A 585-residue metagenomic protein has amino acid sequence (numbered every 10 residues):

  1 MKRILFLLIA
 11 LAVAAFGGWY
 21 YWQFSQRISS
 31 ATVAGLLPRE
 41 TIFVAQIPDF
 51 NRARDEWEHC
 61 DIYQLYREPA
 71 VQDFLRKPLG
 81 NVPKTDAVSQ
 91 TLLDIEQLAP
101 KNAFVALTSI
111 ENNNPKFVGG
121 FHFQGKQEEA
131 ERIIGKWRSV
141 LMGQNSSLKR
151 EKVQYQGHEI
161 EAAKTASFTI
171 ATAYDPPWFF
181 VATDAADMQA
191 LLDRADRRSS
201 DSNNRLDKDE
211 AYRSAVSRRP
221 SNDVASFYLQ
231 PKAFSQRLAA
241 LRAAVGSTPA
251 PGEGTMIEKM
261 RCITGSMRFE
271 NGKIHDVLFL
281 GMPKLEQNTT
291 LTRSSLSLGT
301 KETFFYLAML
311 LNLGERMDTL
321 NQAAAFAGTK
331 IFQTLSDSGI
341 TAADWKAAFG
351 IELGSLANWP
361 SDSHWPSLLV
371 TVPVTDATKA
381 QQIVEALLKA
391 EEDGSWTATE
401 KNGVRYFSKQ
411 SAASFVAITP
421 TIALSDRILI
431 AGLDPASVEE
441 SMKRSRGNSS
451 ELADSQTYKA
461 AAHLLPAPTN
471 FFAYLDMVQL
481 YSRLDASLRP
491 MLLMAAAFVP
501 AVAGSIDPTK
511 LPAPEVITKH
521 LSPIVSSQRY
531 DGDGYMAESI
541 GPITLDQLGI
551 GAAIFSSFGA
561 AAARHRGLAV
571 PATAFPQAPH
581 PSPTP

Functional and structural regions predicted by a protein language model:
K2-A162, D207-T264, F269-H364, Q381-G394 (+3 more regions): Structural boundary/hinge residues at secondary-structure and domain interfaces
F6, V13-A15, A171-L191, I263-T289 (+3 more regions): Charged, amphipathic alpha-helical scaffolding segments
V33, F104-S109, A162, F168-P176 (+3 more regions): Short, surface-exposed beta-strand/loop micro-motifs that present aromatic residues
R150-Q154, I170-A173, G265-M267, S395-E400 (+2 more regions): Short, exposed beta-strand/loop patches in secreted or surface proteins that constitute
K164, F168-A240, F415-V499, P585: A conserved glycine-rich beta-strand in the N-terminal activation segment of trypsin-fold
P231-Q236, V245, A413-F415, P435-A436 (+2 more regions): Long, C-terminal catalytic modules of enzymes
H364-T375: Loop/turn-rich, solvent-exposed surfaces of beta-rich toroidal or solenoidal domains
E400-A417: Flexible, glycine/threonine-enriched loop-and-boundary segments that flank and lead into catalytic domains of large
